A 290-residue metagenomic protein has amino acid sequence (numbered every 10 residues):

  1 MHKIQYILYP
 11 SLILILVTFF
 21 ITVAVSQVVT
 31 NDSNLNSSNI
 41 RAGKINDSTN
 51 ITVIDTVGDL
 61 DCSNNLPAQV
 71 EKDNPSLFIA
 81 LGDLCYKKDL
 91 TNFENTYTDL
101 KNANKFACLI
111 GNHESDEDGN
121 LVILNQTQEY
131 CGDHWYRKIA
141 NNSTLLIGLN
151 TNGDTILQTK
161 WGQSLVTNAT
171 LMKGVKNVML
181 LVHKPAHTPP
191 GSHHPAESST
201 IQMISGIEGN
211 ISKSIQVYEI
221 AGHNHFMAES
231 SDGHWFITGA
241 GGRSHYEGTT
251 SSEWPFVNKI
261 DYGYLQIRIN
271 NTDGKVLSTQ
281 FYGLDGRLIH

Functional and structural regions predicted by a protein language model:
M1-V28: Secretory targeting signatures
V28-E94, T188-H193: N-terminal active-site segment of His-dependent metallophosphoesterases
V29-D32, S37, V257-H290: A short C-terminal boundary segment appended to hydrolase-like catalytic domains
V53, L90-N177, H193-Y218, N224-R268: Extended active-site neighborhood of metal-dependent phosphoesterases/phosphodiesterases
G58-D61, G153, N271: Short, flexible loop/turn elements at secondary-structure junctions
D59, G82-D83, G111-N112, H183 (+1 more regions): Active-site glycine-centered loops adjacent to acidic/histidine catalytic or metal-binding residues that shape
F78, V178-L180, E219: Receiver (REC) domain switch-region micro-motif
L181-P185, H223-N224, Y282-G283: Short, well-ordered beta-to-alpha junction loops that form the rim of enzyme active sites and present histidine/acidic
